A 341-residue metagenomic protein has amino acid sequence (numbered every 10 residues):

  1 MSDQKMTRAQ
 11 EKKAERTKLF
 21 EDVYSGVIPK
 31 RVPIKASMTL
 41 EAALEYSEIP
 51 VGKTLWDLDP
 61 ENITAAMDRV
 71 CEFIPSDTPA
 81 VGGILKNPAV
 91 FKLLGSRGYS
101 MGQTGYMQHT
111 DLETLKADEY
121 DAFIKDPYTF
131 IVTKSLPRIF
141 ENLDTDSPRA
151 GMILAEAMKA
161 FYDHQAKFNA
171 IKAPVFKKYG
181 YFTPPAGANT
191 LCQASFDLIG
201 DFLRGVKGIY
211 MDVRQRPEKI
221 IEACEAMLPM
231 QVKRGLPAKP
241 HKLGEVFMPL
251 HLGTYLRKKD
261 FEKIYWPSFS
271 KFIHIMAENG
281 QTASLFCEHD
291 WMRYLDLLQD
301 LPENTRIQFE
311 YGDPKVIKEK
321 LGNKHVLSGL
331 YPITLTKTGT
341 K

Functional and structural regions predicted by a protein language model:
M1-K341: Catalytic cores of TIM-barrel enzymes
